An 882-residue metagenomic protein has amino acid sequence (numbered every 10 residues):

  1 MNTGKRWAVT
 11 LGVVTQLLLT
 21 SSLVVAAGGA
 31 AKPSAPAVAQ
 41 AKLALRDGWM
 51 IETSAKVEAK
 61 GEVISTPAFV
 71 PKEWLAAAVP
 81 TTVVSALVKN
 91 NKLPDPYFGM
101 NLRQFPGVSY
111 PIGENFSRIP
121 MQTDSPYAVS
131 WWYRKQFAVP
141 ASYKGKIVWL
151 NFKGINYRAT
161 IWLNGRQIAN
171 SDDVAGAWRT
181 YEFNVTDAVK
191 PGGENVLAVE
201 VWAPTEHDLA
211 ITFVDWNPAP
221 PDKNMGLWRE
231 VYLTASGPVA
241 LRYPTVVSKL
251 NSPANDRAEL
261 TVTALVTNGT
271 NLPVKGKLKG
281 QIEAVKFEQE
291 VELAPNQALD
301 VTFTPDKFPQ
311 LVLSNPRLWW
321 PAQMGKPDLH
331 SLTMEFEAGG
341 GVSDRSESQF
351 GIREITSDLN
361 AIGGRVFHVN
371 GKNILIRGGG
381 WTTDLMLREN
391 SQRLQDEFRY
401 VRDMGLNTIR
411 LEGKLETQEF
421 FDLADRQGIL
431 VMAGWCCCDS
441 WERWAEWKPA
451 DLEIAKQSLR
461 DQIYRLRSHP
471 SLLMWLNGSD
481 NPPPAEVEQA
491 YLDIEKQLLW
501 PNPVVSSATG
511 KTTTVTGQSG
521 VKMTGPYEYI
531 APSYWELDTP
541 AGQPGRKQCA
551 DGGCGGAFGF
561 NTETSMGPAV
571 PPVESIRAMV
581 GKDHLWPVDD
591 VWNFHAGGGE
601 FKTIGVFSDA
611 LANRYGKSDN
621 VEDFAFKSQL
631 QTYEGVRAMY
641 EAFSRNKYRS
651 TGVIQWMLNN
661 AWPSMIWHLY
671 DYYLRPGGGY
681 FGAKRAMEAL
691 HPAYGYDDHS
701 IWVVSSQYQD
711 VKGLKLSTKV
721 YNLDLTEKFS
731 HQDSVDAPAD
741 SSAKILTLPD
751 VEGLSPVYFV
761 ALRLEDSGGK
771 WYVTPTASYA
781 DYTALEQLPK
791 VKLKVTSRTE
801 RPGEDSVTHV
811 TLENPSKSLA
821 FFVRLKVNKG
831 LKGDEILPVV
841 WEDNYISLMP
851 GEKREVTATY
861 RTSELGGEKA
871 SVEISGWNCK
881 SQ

Functional and structural regions predicted by a protein language model:
A27-I112, V196, E200-H207, L227 (+5 more regions): Accessory carbohydrate-binding/adhesion or oligomerization-edge regions at the termini of glycan-active proteins
A41-G61, E73, A77-V84, K223-G226 (+3 more regions): Substrate-binding clefts and catalytic carboxylate motifs of secreted carbohydrate-active enzymes
T53-K56, A86, N90, P96 (+5 more regions): Accessory beta-strand-rich segments of carbohydrate-active enzymes
I161-L163, D256-P295, V301, S700-D736 (+4 more regions): Beta-strand-rich binding/interaction modules
F287-P316, L723-S755, I836-T862: Intrinsically disordered, low-complexity Pro/Gly/Ser/Thr-rich segments with frequent PxxP/GP/PP motifs and embedded
L313-S346, P749-P789, R861-Q882: Terminal connector regions
E335-V401: N-terminal carbohydrate-binding accessory modules
T408-G598, Q631, G635, S650 (+2 more regions): Substrate-binding/catalytic cleft of secreted carbohydrate-active enzymes, primarily glycoside hydrolases
